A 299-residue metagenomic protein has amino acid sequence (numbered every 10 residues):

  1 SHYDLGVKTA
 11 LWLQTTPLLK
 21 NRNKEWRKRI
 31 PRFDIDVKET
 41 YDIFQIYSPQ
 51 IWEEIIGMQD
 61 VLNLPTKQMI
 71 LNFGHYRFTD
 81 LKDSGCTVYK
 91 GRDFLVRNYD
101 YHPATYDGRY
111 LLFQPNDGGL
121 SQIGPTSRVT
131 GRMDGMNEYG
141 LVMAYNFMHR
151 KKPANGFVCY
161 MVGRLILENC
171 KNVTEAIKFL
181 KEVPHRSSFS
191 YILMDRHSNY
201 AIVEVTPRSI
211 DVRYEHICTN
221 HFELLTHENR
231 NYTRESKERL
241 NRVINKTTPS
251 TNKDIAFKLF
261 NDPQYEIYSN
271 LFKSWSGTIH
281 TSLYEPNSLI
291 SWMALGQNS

Functional and structural regions predicted by a protein language model:
S1-L62, F73-G74, K90-S299: C-terminal, well-structured catalytic/ligand-binding subdomain of enzymes
K67-V88: Short, glycine/charge-rich beta-strand/loop segments that flank catalytic centers and engage negatively charged groups
